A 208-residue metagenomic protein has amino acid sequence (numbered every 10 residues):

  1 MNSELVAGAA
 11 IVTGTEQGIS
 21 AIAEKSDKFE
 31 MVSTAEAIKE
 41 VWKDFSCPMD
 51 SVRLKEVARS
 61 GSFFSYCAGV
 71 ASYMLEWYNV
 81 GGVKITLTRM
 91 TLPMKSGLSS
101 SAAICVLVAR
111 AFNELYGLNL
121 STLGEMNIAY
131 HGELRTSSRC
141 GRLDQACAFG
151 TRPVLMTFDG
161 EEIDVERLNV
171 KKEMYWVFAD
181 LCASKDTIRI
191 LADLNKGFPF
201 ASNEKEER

Functional and structural regions predicted by a protein language model:
M1-L5, A9-T13, G18-A68, S72-N79 (+3 more regions): C-terminal nucleotide
G14, L98-S121: DPxDG-like acidic metal-binding loop motif
R59, G97-L98: Alpha-helix N-cap/helix-initiation motif
C67-M74, C105-F112, Y116, A146: Buried hydrophobic packing segments
E76-K84, F112-I128: Phosphate-handling active-site elements
T91-S96: Short pre-catalytic strand/loop immediately N-terminal to key active-site residues, enriched for Gly-Thr
N113, L120, E133-R139: Acyl-CoA/ACP chain-elongation machinery
